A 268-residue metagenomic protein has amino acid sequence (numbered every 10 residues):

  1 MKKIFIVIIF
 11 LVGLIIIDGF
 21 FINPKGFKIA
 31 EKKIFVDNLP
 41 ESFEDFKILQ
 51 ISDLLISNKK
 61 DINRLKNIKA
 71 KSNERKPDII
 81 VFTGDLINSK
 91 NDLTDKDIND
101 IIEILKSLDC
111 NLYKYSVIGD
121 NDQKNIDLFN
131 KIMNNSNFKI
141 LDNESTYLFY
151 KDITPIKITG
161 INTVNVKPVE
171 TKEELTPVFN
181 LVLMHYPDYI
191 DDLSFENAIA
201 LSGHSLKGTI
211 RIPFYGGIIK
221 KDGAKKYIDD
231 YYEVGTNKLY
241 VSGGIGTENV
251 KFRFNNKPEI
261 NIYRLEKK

Functional and structural regions predicted by a protein language model:
M1-S42: N-terminal membrane-anchoring alpha-helices
F35-L49, F138, T146-T159, L175-P177 (+2 more regions): Beta-strand-turn-beta hairpins that frame and shape the catalytic cleft of phosphate-ester-processing enzymes
S42-L141: Membrane-embedded segments
I48-Q50, V81-T83, I158-G160, L181-H185 (+1 more regions): Structural motif
L55, L86-I87, D120-D122, S145-T146 (+4 more regions): Catalytic metal-binding/acid-base residues of hydrolase active sites
D78-I79, Y115, F138-K139, I156 (+3 more regions): Short, Asp-centered acidic motifs that coordinate Mg2+ and/or phosphate in catalytic or ligand-binding sites
K131-F138, E144-S145, Y150-M184, D188-F195 (+1 more regions): Binuclear metal-dependent hydrolase catalytic cores centered on His/Asp/Glu-rich metal-binding motifs
P187-R264: Conserved beta-sheet core of the metallophosphoesterase superfamily
